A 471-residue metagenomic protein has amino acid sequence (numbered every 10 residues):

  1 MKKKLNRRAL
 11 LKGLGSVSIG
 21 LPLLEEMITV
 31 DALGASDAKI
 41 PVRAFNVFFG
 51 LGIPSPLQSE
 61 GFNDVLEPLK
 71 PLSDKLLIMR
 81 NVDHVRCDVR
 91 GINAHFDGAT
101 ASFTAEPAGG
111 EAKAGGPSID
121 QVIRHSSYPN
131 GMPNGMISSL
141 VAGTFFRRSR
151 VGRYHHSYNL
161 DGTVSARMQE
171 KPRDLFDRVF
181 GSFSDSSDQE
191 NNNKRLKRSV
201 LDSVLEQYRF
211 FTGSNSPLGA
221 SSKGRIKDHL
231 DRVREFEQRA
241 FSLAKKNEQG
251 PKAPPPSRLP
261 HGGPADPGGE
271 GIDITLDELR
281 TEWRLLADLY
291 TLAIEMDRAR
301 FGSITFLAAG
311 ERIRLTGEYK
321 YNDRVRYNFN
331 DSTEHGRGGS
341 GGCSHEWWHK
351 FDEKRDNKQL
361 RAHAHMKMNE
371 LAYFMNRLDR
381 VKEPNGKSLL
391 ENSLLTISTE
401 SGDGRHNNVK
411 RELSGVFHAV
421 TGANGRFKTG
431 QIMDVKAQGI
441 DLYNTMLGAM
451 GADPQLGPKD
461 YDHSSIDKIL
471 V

Functional and structural regions predicted by a protein language model:
M1-V471: Ligand-binding pockets and gating/stacking loops
